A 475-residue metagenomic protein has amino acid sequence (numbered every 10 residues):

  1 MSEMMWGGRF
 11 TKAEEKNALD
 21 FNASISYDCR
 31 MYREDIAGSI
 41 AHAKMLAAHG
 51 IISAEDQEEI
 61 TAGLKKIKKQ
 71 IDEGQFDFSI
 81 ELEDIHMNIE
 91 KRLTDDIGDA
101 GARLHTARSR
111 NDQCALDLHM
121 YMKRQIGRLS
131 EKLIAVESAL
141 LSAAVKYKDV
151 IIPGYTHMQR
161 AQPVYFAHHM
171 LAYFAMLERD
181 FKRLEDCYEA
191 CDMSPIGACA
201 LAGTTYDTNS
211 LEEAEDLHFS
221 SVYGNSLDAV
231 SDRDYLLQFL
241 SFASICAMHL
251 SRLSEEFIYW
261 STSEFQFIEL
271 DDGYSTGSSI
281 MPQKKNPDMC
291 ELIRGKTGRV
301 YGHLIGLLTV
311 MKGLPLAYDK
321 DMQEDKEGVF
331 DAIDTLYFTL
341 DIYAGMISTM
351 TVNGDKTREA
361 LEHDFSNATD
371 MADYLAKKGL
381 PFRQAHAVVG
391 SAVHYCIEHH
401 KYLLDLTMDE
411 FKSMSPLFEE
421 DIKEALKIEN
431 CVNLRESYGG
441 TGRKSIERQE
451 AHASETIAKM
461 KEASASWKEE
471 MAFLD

Functional and structural regions predicted by a protein language model:
M1-G203, T208-E212, T276-G277, D288 (+4 more regions): A helix-coil-helix interface module used to build multimeric assemblies and to scaffold catalytic/cofactor sites
S2-G38, D99-A100, Q283-D475: Glycine-rich cofactor/substrate-binding loops
S39, H86, E90, L236-F239 (+2 more regions): Short runs of predominantly hydrophobic/aromatic residues within well-ordered alpha helices that form helix-helix
H42, G63-Q70, R92, D96 (+17 more regions): Generic, well-ordered alpha-helical scaffold segments in large soluble proteins
I51-I52, F219, L380, K401: Helix N-cap/coil-helix junction residues
L118-I126, S130, V145, P153 (+3 more regions): Charged, flexible cofactor/metal-binding loops and thiol motifs
L141, V145-K148, E189-D192, I258 (+6 more regions): Alpha-helical coiled-coil oligomerization motifs
